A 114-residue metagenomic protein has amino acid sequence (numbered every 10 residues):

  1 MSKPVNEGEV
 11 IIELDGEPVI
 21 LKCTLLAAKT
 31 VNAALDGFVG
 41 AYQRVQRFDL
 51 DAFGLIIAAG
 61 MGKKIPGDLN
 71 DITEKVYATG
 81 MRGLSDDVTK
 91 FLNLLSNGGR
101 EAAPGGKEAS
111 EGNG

Functional and structural regions predicted by a protein language model:
M1-P18, K29, A33-F48, K63-G114: Charged interaction scaffolds used for protein-protein
K22-T24: Short linear motifs in exposed loops
D49-F53: Catalytic-loop motifs flanking and including active-site residues across diverse enzymes
G54, A59-G60: A short, structured beta-strand/loop element
